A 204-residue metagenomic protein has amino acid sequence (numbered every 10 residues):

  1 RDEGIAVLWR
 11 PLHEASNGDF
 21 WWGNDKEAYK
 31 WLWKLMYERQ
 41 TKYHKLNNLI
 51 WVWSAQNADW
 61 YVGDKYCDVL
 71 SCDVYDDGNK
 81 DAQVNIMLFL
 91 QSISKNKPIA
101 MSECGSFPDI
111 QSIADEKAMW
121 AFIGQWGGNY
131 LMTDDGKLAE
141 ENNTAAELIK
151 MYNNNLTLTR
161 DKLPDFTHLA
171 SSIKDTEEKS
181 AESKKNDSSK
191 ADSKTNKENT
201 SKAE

Functional and structural regions predicted by a protein language model:
R1-N47, A55-V69, D73-A82: Active-site cleft segment of glycoside hydrolase catalytic domains centered on the general acid/base Glu
I5-V7, L49, K97, A121: A structural micro-motif
L35-Y43, F89-I93, I113: Alpha-helical structural signal in soluble globular domains
K45-W51, N96-M101: Short beta-strand/loop segments at the ligand-binding rim of alpha/beta enzyme cores
W53-Y61, D81-F89, G105-I113: Alpha-helical scaffolding within the catalytic cores of extracellular/periplasmic polymer-degrading hydrolases
C72-M101: Substrate-binding surface in catalytic domains of secreted glycosidases
K97-K179: Substrate-binding cleft of secreted/luminal carbohydrate-active enzymes
T176-E204: Ser/Thr/Gly/Pro-rich low-complexity, disordered linker/stalk segments of secreted and cell-surface proteins
